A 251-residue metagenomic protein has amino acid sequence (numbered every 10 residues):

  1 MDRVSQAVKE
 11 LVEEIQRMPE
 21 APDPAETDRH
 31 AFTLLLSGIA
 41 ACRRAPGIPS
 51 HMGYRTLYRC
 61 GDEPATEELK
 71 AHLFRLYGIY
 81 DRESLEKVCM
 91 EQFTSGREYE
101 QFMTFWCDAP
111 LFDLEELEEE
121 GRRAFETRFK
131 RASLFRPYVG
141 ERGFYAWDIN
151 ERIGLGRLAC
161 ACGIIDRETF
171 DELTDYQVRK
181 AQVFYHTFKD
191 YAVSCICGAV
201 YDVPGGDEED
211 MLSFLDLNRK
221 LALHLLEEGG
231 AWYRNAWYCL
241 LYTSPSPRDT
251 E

Functional and structural regions predicted by a protein language model:
M1-Y145, N150-R152, R157, H186 (+2 more regions): Long, non-catalytic protein-protein interaction scaffolds
S84, V88-E91, G96, T104 (+9 more regions): Generic local-structure boundary detector
S133-Y138, G154-L155, I165-E168, E172 (+2 more regions): C-terminal accessory domains/tails appended to large, multi-domain proteins
R142-Q182: Amphipathic alpha-helical packing elements
A181-R234: Accessory, usually C-terminal, subdomains that scaffold auxiliary metal cofactors
Y242-E251: Single conserved hydrophobic/aromatic residue that forms the stacking wall/gate of nucleotide- or nucleobase-binding
